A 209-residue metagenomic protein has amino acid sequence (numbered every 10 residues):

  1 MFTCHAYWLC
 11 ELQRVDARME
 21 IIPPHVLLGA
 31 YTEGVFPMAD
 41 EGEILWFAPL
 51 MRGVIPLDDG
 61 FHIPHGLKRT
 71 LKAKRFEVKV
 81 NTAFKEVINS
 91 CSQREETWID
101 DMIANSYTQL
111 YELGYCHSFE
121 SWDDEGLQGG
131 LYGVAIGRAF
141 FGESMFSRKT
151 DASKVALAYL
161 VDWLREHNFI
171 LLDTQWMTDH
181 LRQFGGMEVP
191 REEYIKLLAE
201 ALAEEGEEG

Functional and structural regions predicted by a protein language model:
F2-G209: N-acyltransferase acceptor-side catalytic subdomain
